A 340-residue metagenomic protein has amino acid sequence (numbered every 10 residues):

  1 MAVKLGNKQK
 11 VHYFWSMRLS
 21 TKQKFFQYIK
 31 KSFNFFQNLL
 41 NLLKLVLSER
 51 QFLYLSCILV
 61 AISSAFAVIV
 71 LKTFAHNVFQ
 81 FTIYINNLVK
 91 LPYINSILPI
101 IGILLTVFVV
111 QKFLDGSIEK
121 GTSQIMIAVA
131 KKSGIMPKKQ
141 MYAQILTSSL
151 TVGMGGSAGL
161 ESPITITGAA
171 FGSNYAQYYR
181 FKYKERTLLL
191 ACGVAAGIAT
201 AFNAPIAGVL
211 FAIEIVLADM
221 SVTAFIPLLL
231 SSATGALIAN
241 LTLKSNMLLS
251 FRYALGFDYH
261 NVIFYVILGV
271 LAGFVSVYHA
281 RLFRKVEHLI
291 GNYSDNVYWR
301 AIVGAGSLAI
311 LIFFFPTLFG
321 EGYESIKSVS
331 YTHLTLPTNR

Functional and structural regions predicted by a protein language model:
A2-L334, R340: Alpha-helical transmembrane segments and immediately membrane-proximal extracytoplasmic
